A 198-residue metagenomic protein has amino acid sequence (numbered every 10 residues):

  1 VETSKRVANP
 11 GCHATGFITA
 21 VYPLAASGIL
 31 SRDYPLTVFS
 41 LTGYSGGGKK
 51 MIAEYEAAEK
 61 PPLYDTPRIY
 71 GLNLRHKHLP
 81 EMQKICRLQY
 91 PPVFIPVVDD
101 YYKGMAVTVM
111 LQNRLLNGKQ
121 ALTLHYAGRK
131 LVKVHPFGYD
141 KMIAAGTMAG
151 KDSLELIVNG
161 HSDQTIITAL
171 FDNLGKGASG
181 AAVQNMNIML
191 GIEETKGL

Functional and structural regions predicted by a protein language model:
V1-T37, T42-A57: Glycine-/Pro-rich loop/turn segments that contact NAD(P) or position catalytic residues in Rossmann-like domains
V7, G118-L122, A182: PAPS/PAP-binding and catalytic site of the sulfotransferase fold
C12-T19, N73-P80, K151, G177 (+1 more regions): Conserved active-site and cofactor/substrate-binding residues in soluble primary-metabolism enzymes
I18-A25, L79-Q83, T123, G180-N187: Predominant activation on well-ordered alpha-helical scaffold segments within soluble catalytic domains
I29-L30, L88, I192: Helix N-cap/coil-helix junction residues
P35, F39-S40, Y44-T168: C-terminal substrate-binding/catalytic lobe of Rossmann-fold NAD(P)-dependent oxidoreductases
S153-L198: NAD(P)-dependent Rossmann-like dehydrogenase/reductase catalytic/cofactor-binding core
